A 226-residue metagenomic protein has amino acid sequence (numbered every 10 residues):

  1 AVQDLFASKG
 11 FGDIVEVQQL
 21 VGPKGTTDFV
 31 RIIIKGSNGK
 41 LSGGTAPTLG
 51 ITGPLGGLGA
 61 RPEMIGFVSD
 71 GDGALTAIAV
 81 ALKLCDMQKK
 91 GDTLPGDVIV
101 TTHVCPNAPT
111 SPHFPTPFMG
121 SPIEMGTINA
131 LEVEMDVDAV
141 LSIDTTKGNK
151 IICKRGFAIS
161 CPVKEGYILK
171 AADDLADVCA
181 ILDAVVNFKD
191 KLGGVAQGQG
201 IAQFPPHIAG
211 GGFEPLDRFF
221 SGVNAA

Functional and structural regions predicted by a protein language model:
A1-R61: Soluble metallo-hydrolase cores and metallopeptidase-like ectodomains found primarily in the secretory/periplasmic
P23-G25, N38-T45, V68-D70, K90-L94 (+2 more regions): Solvent-exposed alpha-helices and their adjacent loops that cap or buttress functional pockets in soluble metabolic
P47-G50, D97-T101, D138-S142, V186-N187 (+1 more regions): Structural motif
I51, A60-T102: Alpha-helical metal-binding/catalytic segments enriched in His/Glu/Asp
G59-A60, P106-H113, G148-I152: Short, well-ordered, mixed-charge alpha-helical segments that flank or form enzyme active sites
T93-I128: A structural-propensity feature for long, helix-poor, extended segments
P115-V163: C-terminal domain-closing interface element
T146-A226: Active-site-adjacent substrate-binding region of metalloamidase/peptidase-like peptide-processing proteins
